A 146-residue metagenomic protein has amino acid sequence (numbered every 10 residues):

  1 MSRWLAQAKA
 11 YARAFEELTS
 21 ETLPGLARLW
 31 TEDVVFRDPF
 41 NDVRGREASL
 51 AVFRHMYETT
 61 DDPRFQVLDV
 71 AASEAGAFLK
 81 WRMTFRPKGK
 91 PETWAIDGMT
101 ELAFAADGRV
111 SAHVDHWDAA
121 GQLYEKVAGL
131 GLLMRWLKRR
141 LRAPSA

Functional and structural regions predicted by a protein language model:
M1-L5, V43, Y124: Charge-dense, low-complexity intrinsically disordered segments
M1-R28, A143-A146: Short, low-complexity N-terminal intrinsically disordered segments enriched in polar/charged residues
A10-R13, R28, A51-E58, E125 (+2 more regions): Charged/polar, solvent-exposed surface patches and flexible loops
Y11-A12, W30, F53, L79-M83 (+1 more regions): Hydrophobic alpha-helical core bundles mediating ligand binding, dimerization, or RNAP-core interactions
L23-G76: A solvent-exposed, acidic/Ser-Thr-rich amphipathic alpha-helical stretch
E58-R64, L68, A72-A146: A beta-strand edge to alpha-helix "cap/lid" segment located at domain peripheries
